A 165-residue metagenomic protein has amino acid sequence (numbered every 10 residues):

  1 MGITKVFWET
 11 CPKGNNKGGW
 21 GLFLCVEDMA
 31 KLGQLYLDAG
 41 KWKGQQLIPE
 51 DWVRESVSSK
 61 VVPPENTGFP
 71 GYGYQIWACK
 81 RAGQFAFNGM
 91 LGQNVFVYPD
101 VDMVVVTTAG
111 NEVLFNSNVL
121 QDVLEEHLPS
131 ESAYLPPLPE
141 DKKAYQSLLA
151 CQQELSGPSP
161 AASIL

Functional and structural regions predicted by a protein language model:
M1-W20, L24: Active-site helix/loop module of the DD-peptidase/beta-lactamase fold, centered on the serine-lysine SxxK catalytic
I3-V6, T10, V53-V104: Active-site Gly/Thr loop motif
N16-W20, A86-L91, N111-E112: Active-site rim elements
W20-K41, Q93-G110: Active-site-proximal alpha-helical segments within enzyme catalytic domains
L22-V26, Q46, S117: Solvent-exposed, acidic/flexible segments
A30-L37, V53, V57, Y74-W77 (+2 more regions): Non-transmembrane alpha-helical segments in soluble domains of secreted/periplasmic/extracellular proteins
G40-P49: Structural helix-adjacent loops and short alpha-helical linkers that scaffold large soluble proteins
N116-L165: Short, gly/Ser/Thr-rich active-site loops of penicillin-recognizing serine hydrolases
